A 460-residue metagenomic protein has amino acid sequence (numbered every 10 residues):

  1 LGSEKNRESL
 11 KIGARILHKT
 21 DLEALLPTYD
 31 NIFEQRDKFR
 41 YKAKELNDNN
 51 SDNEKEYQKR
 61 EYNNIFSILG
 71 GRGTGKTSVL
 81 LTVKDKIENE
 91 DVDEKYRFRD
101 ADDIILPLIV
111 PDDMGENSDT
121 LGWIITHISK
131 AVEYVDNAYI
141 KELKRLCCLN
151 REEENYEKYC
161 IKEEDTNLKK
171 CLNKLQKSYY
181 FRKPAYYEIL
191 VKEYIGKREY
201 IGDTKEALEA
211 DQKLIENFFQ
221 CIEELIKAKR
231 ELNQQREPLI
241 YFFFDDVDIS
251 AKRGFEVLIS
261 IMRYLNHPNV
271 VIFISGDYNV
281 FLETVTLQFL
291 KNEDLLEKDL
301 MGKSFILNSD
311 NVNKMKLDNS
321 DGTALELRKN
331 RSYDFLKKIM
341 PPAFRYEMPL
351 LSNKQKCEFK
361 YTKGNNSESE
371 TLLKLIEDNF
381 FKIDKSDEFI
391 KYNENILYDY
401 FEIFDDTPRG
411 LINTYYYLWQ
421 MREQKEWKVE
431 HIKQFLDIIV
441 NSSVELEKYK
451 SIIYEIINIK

Functional and structural regions predicted by a protein language model:
S3-E54: N-terminal pre-Walker A segment at the start of P-loop NTPase domains
S3-I12, T20, S51, E56-E231 (+2 more regions): P-loop NTPase nucleotide-binding core
D30, D37, Y41-K44, D85 (+3 more regions): Surface-exposed alpha-helical segments enriched in charged/polar residues
N31, Q35, Y41-A43, F98-D100 (+4 more regions): Intrinsically disordered, low-complexity regions enriched in small/polar residues
A228-F242, S250-D405: The catalytic "switch" region of P-loop NTPases
